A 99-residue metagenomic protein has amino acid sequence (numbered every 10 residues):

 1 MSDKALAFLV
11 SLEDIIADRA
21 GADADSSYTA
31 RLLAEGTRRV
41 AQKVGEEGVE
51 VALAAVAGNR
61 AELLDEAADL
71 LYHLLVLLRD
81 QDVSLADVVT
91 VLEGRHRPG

Functional and structural regions predicted by a protein language model:
M1-A67, L71-G99: Flexible "arm" and connector segments at domain edges
